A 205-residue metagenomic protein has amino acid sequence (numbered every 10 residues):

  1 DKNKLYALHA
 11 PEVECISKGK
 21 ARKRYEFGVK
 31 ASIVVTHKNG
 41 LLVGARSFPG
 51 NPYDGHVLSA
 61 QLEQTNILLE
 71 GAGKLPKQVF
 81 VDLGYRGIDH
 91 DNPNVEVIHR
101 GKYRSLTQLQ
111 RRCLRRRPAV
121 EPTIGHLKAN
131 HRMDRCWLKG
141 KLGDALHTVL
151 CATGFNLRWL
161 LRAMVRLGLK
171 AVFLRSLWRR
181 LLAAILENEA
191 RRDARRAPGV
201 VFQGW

Functional and structural regions predicted by a protein language model:
D1-P76, L83, H90: Polybasic low-complexity intrinsically disordered regions
D1-Y6, K139-G140, M164: Short coil/turn segments at secondary-structure boundaries
E14, N39, Y103, N156-W159: Short loop/turn segments at secondary-structure transitions that flank enzyme active sites
T65-L68, T123-H126, N130-D134, N156-L167: Hydrophobic alpha-helical segments
E70-L142, L146: Helix-centered, glycine/charged polyanion-binding patches within enzymatic domains that contact phosphate-containing
D134-R135, W159-W205: A short, flexible helix-boundary coil/loop motif
